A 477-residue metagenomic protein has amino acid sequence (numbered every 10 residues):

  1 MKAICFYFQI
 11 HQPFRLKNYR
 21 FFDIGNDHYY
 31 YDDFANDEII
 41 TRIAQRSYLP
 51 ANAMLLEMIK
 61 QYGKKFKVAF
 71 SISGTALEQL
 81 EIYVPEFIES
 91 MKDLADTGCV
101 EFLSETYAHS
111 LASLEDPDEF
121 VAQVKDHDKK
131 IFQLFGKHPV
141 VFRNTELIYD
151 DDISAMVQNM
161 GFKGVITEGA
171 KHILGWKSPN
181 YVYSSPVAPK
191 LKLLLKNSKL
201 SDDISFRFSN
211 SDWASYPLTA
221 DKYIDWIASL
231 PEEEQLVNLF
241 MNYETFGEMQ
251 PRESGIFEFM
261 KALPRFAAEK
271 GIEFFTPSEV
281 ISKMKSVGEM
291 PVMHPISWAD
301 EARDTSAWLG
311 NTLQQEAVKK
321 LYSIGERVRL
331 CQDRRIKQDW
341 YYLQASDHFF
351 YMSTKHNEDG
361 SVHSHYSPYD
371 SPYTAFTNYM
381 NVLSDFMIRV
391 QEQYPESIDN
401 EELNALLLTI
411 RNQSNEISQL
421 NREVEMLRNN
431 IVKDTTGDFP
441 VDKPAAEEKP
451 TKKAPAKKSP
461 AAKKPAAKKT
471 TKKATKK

Functional and structural regions predicted by a protein language model:
M1-L49, Y181-V182, P186-L191, L195 (+2 more regions): Active-site and substrate-binding clefts of carbohydrate-active enzymes
A3-F8, F14-K17, F21-D116, V140-R143 (+2 more regions): Short, well-structured secondary-structure segments
P13-R15, A76-L80, S110-A112, I148-D152 (+6 more regions): Flexible loop/turn segments at secondary-structure boundaries
N52-L56, I88-K92, V121-I131, S154 (+3 more regions): Generic structural signal for well-ordered alpha-helices, preferentially at hydrophobic/aromatic core positions
A53-M54, I82-A95, L174-A188, D221-I227: Alpha-helical scaffolding within the catalytic cores of extracellular/periplasmic polymer-degrading hydrolases
I72-E146, P189-S209, E234, N238 (+2 more regions): Metal-dependent polysaccharide deacetylase catalytic core of the NodB/CE4 family, i.e., the active-site-bearing domain
K125-P179, T245-L263: Catalytic domains of cell-wall/extracellular-matrix polysaccharide-remodeling enzymes, centered on de-N-acetylation
K433-K477: Intrinsically disordered, polybasic Lys/Arg-rich low-complexity tracts
